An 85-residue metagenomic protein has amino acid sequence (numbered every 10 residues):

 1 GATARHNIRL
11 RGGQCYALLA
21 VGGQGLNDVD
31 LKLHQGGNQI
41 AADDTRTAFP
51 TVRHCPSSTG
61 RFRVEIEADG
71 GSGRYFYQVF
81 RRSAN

Functional and structural regions predicted by a protein language model:
G1-F76, R82-N85: Acidic, Ser/Thr/Pro-rich low-complexity intrinsically disordered segments
